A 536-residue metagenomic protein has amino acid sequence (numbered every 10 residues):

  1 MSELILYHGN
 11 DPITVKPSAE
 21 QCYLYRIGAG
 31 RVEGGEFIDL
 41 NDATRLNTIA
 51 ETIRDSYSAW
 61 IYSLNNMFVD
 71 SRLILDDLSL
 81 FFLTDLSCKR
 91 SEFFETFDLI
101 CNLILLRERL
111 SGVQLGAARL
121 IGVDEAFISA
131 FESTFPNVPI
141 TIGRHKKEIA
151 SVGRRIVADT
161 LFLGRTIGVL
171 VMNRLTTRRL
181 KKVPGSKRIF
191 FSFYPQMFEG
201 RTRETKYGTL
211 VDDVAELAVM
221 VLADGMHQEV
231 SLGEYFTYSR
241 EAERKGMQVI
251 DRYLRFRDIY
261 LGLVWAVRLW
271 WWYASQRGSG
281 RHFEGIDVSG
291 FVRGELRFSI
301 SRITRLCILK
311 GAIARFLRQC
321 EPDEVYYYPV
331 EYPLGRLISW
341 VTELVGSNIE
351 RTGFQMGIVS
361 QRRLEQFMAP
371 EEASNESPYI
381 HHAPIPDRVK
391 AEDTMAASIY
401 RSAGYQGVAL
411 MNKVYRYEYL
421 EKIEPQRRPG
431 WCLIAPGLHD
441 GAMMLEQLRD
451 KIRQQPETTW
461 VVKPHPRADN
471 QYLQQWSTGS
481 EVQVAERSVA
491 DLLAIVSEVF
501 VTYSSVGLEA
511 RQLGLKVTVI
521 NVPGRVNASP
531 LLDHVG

Functional and structural regions predicted by a protein language model:
M1-G536: Catalytic-core helical/loop segments in enzymes performing group transfer/polymerization on anionic/lipid-linked
